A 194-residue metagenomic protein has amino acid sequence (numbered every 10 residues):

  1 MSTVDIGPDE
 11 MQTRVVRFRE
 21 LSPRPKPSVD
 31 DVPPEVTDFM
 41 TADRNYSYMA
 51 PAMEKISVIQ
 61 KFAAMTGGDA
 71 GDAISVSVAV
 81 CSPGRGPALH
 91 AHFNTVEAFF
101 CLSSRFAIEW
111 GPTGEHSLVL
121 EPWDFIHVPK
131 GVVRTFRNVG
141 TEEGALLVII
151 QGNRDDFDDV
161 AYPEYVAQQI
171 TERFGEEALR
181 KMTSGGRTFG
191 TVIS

Functional and structural regions predicted by a protein language model:
M1-A73, E176-S194: A short, N-terminal "cap"/entry segment at the start of jelly-roll beta-barrel domains of the cupin/DSBH fold
S2-Q12, T135-S194: Double-stranded beta-helix
K55-A64, S77-H92: Conserved short histidine dyad/triad with adjacent acidic residue
D69-A73, F93, T141: A generic fold-level signal
A79, F99, I126: Conserved GNAT-family N-acetyltransferase fold
S82-G84, L120-T141, I149-Q151: Conserved metal-binding segment of the jelly-roll/cupin
G86-L89, F93-P122, V132: A short beta-strand-loop-beta hairpin characteristic of the jelly-roll/cupin
